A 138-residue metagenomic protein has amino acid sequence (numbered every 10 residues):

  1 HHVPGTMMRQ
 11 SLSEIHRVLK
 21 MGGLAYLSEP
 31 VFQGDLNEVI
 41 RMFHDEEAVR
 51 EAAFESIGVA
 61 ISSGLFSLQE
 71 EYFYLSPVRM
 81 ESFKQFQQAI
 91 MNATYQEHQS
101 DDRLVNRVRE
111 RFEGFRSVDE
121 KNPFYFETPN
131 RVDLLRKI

Functional and structural regions predicted by a protein language model:
H1-R9: A short SAM/SAH-binding and catalytic strip from SAM-dependent methyltransferases
T6, E51, F126: Conserved phosphate-coordination/catalytic loops
M7, H44-A48, E81: Alpha-helical subdomain
R9-M21: A short glycine-rich, Lys/Arg-flanked "PGG" loop and its adjoining helix->strand segment in the class I
L24-A52: Conserved class I S-adenosyl-L-methionine
Q33-G34, E47-Y74: S-adenosyl-L-methionine-dependent methyltransferase catalytic module, highlighting the catalytic core
S63-I138: Conserved Class I S-adenosyl-L-methionine
